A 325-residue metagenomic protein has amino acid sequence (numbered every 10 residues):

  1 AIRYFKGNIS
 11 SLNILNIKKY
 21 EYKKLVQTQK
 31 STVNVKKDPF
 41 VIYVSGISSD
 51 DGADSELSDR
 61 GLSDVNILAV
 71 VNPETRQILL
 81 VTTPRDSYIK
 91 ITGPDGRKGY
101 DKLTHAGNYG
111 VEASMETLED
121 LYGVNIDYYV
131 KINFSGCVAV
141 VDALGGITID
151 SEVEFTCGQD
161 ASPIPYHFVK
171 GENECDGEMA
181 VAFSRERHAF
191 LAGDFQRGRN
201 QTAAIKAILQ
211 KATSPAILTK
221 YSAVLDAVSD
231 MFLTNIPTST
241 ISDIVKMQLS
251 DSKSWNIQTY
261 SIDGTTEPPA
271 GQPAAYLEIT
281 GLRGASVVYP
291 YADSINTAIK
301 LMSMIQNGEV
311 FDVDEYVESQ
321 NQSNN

Functional and structural regions predicted by a protein language model:
A1-N325: Non-catalytic, solvent-exposed segments at the cell envelope interface
